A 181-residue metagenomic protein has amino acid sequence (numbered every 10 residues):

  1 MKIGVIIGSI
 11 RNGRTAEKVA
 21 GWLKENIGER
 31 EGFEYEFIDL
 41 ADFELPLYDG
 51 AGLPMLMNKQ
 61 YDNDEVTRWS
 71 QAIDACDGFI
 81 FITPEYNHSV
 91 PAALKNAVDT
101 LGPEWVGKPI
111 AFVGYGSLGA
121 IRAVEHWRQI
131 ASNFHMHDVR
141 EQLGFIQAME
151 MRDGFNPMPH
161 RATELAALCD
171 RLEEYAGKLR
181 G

Functional and structural regions predicted by a protein language model:
M1-T83, S89-A93, N156-G181: N-terminal beta1-alpha1-beta2 submodule of the flavodoxin-like/Rossmannoid cofactor-binding fold
E36, E104-G181: FMN-binding flavodoxin-like domain, especially the glycine-rich phosphate-binding loop
N58-F134: Helix-loop-strand module that forms the ligand-binding subsite of alpha/beta enzymes
